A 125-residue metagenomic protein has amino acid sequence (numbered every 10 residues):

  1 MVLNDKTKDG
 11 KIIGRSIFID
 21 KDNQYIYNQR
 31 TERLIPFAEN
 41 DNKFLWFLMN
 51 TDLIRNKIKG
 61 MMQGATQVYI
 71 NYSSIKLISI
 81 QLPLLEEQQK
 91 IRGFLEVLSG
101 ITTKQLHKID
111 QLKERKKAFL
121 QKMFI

Functional and structural regions predicted by a protein language model:
M1-N50: A short beta-sheet element
R15, Y69-S74, F94-V97: Residue-level recognition of specific faces of alpha-helices
I17, T31, W46, S79 (+2 more regions): Short, well-ordered alpha-helical packing segments
Q24-E32, D41-K43, M62-E86: A short glycine-rich beta-alpha junction/loop motif
Q81-I125: Amphipathic alpha-helical coiled-coil/heptad-repeat segments
